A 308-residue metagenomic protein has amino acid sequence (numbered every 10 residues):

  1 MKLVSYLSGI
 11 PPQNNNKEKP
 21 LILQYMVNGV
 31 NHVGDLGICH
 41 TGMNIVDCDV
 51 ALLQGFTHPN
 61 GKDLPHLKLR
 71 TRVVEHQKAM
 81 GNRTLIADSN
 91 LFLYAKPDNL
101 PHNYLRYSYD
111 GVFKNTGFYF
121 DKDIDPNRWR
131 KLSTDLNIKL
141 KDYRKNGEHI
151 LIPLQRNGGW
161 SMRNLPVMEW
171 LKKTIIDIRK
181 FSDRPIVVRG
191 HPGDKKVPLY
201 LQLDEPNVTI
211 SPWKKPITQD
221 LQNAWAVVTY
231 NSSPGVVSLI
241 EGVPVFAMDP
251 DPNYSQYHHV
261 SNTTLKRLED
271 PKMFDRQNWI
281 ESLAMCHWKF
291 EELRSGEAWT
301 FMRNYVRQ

Functional and structural regions predicted by a protein language model:
M1-H58, G159, T300, Y305-Q308: N-terminal pre-catalytic "stem/leader" segment of glycosyltransferase-like enzymes
S5-I10, L53-T57, A87-L91, G147-G159 (+2 more regions): Short loop/turn segments at strand-loop or loop-helix junctions that form parts of catalytic or ligand-binding pockets
K17-N28, L64-R72, P166-D177: Well-ordered, non-membrane alpha-helical segments in soluble/globular domains
G34-N99: Extended catalytic core of nucleotide-activated donor transferases of GT-like folds
N44, Y143, Q219-L221: Structural alpha-helical scaffold elements that stabilize or flank donor/cofactor-binding regions in carbohydrate
P65, W213-V260: A donor-sugar binding/catalytic signature common to diverse glycosyltransferases and related nucleotide-sugar
D98-G147, Q256-Q308: Leloir-type glycosyltransferase catalytic cores
K172-W213: Catalytic donor nucleotide-activated moiety binding site of glycosyltransferases and closely related
